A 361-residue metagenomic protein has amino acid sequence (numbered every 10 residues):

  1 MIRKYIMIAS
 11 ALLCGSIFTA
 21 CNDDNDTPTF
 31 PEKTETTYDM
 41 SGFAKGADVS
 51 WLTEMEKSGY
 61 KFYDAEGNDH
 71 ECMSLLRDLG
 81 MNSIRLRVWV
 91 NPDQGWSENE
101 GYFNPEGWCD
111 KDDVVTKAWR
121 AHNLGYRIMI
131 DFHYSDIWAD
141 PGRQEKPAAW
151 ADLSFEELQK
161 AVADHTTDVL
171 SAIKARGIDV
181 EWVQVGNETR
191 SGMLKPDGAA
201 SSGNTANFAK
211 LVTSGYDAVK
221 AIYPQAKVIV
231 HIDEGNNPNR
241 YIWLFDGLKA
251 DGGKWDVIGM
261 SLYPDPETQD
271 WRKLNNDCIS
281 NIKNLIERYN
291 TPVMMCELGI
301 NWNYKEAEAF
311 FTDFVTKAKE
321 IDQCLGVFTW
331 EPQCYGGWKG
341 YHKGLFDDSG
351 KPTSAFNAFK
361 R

Functional and structural regions predicted by a protein language model:
M1-M7: Bacterial N-terminal signal peptides that target proteins for export
Y5, G15-T37: Bacterial Sec-dependent N-terminal signal peptides
F30-L75: Boundary/entry segment of secreted carbohydrate-active catalytic domains
K45-V49, I84-L86, I128-F132, E181-V185 (+4 more regions): Hydrophobic faces of well-ordered beta-strands that scaffold small-molecule active sites in alpha/beta enzyme cores
V49-L52, W89-N91, H133-I137, V185-R190 (+4 more regions): Active-site beta-loop-alpha junctions enriched in small/polar residues
Y60-K61, N284-N290, W302-R361: Aromatic-rich peripheral "rim/lid" segments of glycoside hydrolase catalytic domains that contact and position glycan
N68-A139, P147-A149, S202-I229, R272-R288: Aromatic-lined substrate-binding rim segments of carbohydrate-active enzymes
D110-D113, A139-D246, D251-W255, P266-S280 (+2 more regions): Active-site cleft segment of glycoside hydrolase catalytic domains centered on the general acid/base Glu
